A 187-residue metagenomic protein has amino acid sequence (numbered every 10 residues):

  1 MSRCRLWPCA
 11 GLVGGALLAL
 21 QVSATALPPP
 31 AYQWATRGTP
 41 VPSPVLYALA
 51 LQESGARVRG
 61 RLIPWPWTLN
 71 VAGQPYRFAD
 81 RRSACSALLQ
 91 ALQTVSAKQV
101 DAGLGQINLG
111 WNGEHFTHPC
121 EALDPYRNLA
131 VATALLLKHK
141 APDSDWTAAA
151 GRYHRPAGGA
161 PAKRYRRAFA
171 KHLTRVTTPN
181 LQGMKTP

Functional and structural regions predicted by a protein language model:
M1-G11: Bacterial N-terminal signal peptides that target proteins for export
L12-L18: Hydrophobic helical h-region of N-terminal Sec-dependent signal peptides in bacterial secretory/periplasmic proteins
A19-S23: N-terminal signal peptide c-region/cleavage motif recognized by signal peptidases
T25-P187: Catalytic glycan-binding domains that act on GlcNAc-containing polysaccharides
